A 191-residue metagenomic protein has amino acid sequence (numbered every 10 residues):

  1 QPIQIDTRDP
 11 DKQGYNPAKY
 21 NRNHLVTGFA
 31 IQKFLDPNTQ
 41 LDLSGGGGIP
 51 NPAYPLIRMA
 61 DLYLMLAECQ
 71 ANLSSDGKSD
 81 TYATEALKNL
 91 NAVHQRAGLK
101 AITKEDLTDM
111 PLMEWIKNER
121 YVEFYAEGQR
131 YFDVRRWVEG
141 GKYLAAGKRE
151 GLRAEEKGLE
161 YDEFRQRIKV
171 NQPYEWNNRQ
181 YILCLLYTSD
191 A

Functional and structural regions predicted by a protein language model:
Q1-S189: Acidic/polar-rich alpha-helix caps and helix-coil junctions
